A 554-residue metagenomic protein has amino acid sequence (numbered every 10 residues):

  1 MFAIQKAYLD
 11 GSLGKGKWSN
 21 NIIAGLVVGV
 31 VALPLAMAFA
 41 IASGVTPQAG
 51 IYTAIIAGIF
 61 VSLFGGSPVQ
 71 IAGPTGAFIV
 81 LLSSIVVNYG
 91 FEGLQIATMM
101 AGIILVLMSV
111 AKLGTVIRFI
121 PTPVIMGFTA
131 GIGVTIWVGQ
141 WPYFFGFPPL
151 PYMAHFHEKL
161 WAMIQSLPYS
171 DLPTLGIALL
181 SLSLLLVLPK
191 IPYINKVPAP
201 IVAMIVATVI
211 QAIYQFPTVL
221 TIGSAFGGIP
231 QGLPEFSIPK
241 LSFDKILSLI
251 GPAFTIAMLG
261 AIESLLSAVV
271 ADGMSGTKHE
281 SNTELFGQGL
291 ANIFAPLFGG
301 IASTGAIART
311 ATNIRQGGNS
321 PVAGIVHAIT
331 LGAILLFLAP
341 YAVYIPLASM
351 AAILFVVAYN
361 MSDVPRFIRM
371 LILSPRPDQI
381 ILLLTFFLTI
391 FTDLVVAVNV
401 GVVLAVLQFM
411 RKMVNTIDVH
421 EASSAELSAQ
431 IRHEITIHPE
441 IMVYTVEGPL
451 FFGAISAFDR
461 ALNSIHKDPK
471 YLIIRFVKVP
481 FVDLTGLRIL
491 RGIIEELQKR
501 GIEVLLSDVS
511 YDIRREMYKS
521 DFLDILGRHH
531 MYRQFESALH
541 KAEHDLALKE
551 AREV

Functional and structural regions predicted by a protein language model:
M1-S423: Transmembrane helical cores of multi-pass ion-transport proteins
A24, L182, L186, S456 (+3 more regions): Short, contiguous clusters of charged residues that form electrostatic/catalytic patches at enzyme active sites, used
A72, G127, R475, L506-S507 (+1 more regions): Active-site-adjacent beta-strand anchor residues
Q231, G448, Q534: Active-site donor-binding loop signature of nucleotide-sugar glycosyltransferases
I329, I513-R514, R533: Short secondary-structure capping/turn micro-motifs that flank functional sites
N360-I525, E543, K549-V554: The feature marks cytosolic C-terminal regulatory regions of anion transporters and related permeases
I525-K541: Short acidic-hydrophobic, aromatic-tinged amphipathic segments that line or gate anion-handling sites
